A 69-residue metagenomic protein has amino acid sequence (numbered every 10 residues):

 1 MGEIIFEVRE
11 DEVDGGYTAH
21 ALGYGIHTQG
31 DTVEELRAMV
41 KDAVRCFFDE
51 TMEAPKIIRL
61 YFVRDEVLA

Functional and structural regions predicted by a protein language model:
M1-I5, R9, E34, A38-A69: Short, charged, surface-exposed hinge/linker loops at domain edges that act as mobile lids or interdomain connectors
I4, L22-Y24: Short amphipathic alpha-helical segments
R9-A21: Short aromatic-glycine-(Arg/Gly/Cys) micro-motifs in beta-strand/loop hairpins
G16-T18, Q29, A38: Short acidic, gly/pro-rich beta-turn/loop elements at beta-sheet edges and active-site/ligand-binding grooves
Y24-E34: A short, exposed loop/beta-hairpin motif centered on an aromatic-Gly-Thr core
